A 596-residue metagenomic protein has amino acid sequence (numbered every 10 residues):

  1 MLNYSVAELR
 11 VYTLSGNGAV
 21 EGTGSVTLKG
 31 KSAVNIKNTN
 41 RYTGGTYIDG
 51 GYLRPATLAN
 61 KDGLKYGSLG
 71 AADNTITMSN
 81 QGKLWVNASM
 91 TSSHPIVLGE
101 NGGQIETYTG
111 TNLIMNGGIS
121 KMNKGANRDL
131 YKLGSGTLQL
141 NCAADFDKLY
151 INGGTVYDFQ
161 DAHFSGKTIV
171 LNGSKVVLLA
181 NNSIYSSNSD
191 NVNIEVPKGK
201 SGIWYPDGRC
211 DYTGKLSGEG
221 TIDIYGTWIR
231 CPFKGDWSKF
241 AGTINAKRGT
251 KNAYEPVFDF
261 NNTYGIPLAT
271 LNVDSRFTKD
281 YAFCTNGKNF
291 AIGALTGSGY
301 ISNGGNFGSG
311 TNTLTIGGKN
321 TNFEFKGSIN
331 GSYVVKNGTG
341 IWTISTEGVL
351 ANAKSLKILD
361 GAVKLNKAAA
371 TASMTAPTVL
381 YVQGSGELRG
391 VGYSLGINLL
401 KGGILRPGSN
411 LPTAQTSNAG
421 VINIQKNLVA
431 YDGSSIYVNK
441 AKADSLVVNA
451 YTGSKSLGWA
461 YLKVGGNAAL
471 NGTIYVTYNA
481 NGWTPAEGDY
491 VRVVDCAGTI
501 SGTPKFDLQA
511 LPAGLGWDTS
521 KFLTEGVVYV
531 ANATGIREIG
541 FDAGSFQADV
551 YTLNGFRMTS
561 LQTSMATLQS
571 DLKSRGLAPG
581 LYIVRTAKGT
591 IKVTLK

Functional and structural regions predicted by a protein language model:
M1-G70, L98-T168, K198-L271, Y300-L380: Extracellular repeat-rich scaffold modules on cell surfaces
G51, G154, P256, L295 (+8 more regions): Residue-level detector of buried hydrophobic side-chain packing in well-ordered secondary-structure elements
Y52, T137, T155, K175 (+8 more regions): A structural signal for beta-strand register positions
L58-D62, S89-M90, N182-S183, T263-G265 (+9 more regions): Acidic glycine-/aspartate-rich tracts in secreted/extracellular proteins
Q104-T111, D129, T311-I316, N320-N322 (+2 more regions): Extracellular beta-strand/loop-rich repeat segments of large surface/secreted proteins
Y108, Q139, I203, D207 (+4 more regions): Extracellular/surface-exposed low-complexity segments
A533-K596: C-terminal outer-membrane/trafficking sorting elements
